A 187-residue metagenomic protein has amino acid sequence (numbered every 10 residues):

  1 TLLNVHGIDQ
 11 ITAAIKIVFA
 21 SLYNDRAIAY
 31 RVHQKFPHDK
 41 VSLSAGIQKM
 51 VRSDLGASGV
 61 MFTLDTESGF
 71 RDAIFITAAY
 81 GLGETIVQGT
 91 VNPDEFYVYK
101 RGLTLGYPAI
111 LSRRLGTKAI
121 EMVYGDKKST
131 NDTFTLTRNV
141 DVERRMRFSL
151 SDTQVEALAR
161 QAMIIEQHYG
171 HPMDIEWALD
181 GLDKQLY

Functional and structural regions predicted by a protein language model:
T1-Y187: Nucleotide/phosphate-binding sheet-loop regions of phosphoryl- and nucleotidyl-transfer enzymes
